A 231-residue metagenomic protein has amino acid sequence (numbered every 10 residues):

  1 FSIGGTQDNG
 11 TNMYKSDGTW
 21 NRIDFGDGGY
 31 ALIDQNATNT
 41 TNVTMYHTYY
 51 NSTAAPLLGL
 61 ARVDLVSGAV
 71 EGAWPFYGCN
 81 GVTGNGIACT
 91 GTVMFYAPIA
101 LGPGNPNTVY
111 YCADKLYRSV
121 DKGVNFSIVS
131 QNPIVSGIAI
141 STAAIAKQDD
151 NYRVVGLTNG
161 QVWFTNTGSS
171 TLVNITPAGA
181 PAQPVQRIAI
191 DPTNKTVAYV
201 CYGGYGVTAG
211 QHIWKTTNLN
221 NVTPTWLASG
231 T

Functional and structural regions predicted by a protein language model:
F1-T231: Beta-propeller blade termini and top-face loops
